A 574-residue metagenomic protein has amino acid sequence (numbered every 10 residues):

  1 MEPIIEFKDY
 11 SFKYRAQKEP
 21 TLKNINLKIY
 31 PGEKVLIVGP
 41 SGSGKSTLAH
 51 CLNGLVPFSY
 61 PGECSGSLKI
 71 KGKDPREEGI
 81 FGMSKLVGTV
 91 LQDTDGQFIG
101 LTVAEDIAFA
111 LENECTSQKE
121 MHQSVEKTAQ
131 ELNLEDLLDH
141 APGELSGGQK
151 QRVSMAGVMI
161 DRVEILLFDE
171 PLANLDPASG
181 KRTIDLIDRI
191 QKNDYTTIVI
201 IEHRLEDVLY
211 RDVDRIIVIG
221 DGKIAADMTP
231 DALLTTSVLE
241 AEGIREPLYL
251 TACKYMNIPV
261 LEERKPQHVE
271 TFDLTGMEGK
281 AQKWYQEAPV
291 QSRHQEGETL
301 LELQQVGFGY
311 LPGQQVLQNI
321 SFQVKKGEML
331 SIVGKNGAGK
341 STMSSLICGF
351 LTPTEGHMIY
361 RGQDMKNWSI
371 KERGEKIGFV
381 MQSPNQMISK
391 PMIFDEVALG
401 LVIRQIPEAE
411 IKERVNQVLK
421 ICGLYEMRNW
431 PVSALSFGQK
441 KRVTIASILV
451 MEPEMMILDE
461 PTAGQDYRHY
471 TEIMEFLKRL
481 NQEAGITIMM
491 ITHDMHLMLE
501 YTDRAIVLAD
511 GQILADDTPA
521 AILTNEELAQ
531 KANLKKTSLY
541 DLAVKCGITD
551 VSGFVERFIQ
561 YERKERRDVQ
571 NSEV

Functional and structural regions predicted by a protein language model:
V38-P40, V333-K335: The feature captures the beta-strand-to-loop junction immediately N-terminal to the Walker
N53, C348: Helix-to-loop junction immediately C-terminal to a conserved catalytic motif
P61-K73, G356-D364: Conserved ABC transporter NBD signature motif
K119-L137, A398, A409-M427: Conserved ABC ATPase "signature" region
A141-L145, Q149, P431-L435: Conserved ABC ATPase signature
L166-D169, M456-D459: Catalytic Walker B motif of ABC-type/P-loop ATPase nucleotide-binding domains
K223-Y249, Q512-L539: Conserved beta-strand-loop-alpha-helix hinge in the C-terminal portion of ABC ATPase nucleotide-binding domains
